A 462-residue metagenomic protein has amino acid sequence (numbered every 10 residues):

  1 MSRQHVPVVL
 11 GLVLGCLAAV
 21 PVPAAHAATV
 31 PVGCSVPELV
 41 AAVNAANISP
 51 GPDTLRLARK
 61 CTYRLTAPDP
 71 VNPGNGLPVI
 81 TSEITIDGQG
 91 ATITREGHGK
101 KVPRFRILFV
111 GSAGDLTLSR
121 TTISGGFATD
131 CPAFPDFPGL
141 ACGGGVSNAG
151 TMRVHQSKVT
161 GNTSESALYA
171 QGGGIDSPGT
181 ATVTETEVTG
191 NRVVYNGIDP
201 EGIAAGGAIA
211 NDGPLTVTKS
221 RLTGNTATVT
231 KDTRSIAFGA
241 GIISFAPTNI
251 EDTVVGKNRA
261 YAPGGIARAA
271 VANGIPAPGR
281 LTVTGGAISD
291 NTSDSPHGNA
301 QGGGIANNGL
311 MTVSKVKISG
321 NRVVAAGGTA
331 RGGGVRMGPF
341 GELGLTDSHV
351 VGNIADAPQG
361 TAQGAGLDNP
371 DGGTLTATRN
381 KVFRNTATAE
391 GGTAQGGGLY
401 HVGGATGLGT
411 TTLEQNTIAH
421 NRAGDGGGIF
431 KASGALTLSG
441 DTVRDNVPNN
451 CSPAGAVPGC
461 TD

Functional and structural regions predicted by a protein language model:
M1-A27: Secretory targeting and sorting signals
L17-C142, G150, D445, N449-D462: N-terminal, post-signal-peptide segments of secreted/periplasmic proteins
G51-D53, V79-T85, I107-R120, G145-K158 (+14 more regions): Surface-exposed loop/turn motifs in large extracellular/passenger domains
G97-H98, R104, F127-A133, T163-Y169 (+9 more regions): Short glycine/acidic-rich loop motifs that flank beta-strands on beta-rich extracellular proteins
P132, G144, Q156, G161-E165 (+1 more regions): A charged, solvent-exposed segment within the mature domains of Sec-exported extracytoplasmic proteins
A419, G440-D445: Hydrophilic extracytoplasmic domains
